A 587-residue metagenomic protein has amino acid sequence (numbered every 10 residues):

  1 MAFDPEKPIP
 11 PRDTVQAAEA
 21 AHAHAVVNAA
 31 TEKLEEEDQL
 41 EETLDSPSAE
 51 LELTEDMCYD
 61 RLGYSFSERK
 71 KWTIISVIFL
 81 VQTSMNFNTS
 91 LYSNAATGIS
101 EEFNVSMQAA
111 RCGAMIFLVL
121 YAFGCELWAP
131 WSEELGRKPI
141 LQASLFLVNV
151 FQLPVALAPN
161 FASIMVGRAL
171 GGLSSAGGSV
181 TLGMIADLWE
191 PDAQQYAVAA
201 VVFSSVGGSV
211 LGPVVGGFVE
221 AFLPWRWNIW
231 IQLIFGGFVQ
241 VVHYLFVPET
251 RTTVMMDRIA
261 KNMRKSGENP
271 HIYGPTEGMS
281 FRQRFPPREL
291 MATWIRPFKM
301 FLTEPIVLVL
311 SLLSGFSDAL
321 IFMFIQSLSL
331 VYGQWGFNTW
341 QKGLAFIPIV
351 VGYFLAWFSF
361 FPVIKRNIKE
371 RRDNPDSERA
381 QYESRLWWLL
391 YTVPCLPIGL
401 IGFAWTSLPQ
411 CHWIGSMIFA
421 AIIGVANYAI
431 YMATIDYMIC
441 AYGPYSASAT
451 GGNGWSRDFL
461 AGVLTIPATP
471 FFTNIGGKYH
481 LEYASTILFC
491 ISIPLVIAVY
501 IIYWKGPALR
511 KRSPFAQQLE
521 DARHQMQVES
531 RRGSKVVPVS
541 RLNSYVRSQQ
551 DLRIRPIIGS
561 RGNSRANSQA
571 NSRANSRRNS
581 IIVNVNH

Functional and structural regions predicted by a protein language model:
M1-N88, E101, V536-L542, Q549 (+2 more regions): Cytosolic juxtamembrane N-terminal segment immediately preceding the first transmembrane helix of multi-pass
A2-P5, Y64-R69, A193-Y196, A221-T303 (+2 more regions): Central mid-sequence intracellular linker of multi-pass
L44, S48-T73, R251-F324, R372-L396 (+3 more regions): Flexible cytoplasmic loops linking transmembrane helices in multi-pass membrane transporters
K70-M107, W128, G177-G178, L182 (+2 more regions): Extracytoplasmic
N86, M115-L118, A122, L153-A156 (+6 more regions): C-terminal transmembrane bundle
N88, F103-N104, L135-G136, L157-S163 (+4 more regions): Helix-breaking motifs and short loop linkers at transmembrane-helix boundaries and internal kinks in secondary membrane
A122-A162: Conserved MFS/SLC helix-loop-helix module at the cytosolic interface between two early adjacent transmembrane helices
G167-V206: Cytoplasmic helix-loop-helix junction between adjacent transmembrane helices in 12-TM secondary transporters
